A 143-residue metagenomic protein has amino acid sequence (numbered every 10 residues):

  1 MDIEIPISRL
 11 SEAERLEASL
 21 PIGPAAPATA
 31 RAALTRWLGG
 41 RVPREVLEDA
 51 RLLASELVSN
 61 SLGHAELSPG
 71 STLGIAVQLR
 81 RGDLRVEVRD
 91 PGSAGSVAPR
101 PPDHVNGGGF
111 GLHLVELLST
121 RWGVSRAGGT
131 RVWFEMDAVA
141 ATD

Functional and structural regions predicted by a protein language model:
M1-D49: Bergerat-fold GHKL ATPase/HATPase_c domain
M1-E17, L62-D143: Conserved beta-strand-loop-beta-strand hairpin that lines the nucleotide-binding pocket of ATP/GTP-utilizing enzymes
A33-W37, N60, R121: Solvent-exposed, charged/polar functional surfaces in cytosolic regulatory/catalytic domains
E45-P69: Conserved ATP-binding N-box helix of the HATPase_c
